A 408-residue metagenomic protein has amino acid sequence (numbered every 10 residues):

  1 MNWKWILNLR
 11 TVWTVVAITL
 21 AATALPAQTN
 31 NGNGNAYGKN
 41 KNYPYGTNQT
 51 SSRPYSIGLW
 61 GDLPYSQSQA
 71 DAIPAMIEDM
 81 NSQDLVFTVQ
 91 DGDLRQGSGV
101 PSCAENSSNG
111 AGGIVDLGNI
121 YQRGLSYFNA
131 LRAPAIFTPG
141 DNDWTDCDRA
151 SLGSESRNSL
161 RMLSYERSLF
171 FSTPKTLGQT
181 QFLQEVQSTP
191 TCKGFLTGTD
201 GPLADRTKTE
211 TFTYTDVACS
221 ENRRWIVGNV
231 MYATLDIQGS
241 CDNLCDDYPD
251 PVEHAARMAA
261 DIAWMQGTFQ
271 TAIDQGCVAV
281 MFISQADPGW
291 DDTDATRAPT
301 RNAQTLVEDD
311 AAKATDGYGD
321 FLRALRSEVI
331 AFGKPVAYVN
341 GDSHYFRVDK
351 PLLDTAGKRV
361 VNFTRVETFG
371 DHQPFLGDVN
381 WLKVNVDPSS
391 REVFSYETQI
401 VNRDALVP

Functional and structural regions predicted by a protein language model:
N2-W13: Bacterial N-terminal signal peptides that target proteins for export
V12-A22: Bacterial N-terminal signal peptides
P26-T29: Boundary at the C-terminal end of the N-terminal hydrophobic targeting segment
N42-L117: N-terminal active-site segment of His-dependent metallophosphoesterases
D62, G92-D93, G140-D141, Q285 (+1 more regions): Active-site glycine-centered loops adjacent to acidic/histidine catalytic or metal-binding residues that shape
E78-F87, I226, M231-A233, Y248-L352: His/acidic metal-ligating clusters that form di-metal
S102-A260, W264, Y345-N385: Extended active-site neighborhood of metal-dependent phosphoesterases/phosphodiesterases
L382-P408: A short C-terminal boundary segment appended to hydrolase-like catalytic domains
